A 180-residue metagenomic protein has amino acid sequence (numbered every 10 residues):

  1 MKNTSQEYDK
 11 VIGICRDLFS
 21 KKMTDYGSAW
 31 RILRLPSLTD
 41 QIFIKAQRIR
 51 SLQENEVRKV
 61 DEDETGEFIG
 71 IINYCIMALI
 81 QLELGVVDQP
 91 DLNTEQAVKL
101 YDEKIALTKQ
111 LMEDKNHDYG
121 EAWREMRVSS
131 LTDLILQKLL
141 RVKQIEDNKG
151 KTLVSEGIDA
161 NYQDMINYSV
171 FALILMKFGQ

Functional and structural regions predicted by a protein language model:
M1-Q180: Intrinsically disordered, low-complexity regulatory regions that flank transcription factor DNA-binding cores
